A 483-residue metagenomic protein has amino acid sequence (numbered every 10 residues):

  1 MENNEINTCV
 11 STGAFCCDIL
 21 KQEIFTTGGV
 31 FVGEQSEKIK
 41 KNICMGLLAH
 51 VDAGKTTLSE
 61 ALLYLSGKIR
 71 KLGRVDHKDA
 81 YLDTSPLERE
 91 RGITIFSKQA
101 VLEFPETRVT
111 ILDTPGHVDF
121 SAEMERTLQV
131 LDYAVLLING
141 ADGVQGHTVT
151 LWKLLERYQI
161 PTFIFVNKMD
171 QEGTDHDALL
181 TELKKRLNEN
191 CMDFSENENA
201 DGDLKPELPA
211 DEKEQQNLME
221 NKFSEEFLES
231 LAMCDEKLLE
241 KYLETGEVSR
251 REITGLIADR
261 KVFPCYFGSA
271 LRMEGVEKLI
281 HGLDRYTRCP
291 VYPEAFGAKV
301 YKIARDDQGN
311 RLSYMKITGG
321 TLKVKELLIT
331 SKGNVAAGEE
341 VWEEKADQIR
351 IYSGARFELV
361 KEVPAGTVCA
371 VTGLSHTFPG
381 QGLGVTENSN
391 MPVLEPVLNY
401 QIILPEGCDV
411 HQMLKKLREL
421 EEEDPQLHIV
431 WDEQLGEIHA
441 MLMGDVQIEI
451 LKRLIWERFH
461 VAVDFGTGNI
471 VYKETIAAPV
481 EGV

Functional and structural regions predicted by a protein language model:
N4-V10, D18-V483: Structural and coupling elements of P-loop NTPases
